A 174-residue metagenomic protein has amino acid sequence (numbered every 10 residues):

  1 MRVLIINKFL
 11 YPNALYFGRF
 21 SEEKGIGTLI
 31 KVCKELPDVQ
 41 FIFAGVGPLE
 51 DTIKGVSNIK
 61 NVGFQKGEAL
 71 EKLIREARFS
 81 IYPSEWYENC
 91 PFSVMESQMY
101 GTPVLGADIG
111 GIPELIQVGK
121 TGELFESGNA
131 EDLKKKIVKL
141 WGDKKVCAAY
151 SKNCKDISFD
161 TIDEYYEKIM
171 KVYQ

Functional and structural regions predicted by a protein language model:
P12-E35, P48-D51: A conserved mid-protein helix/loop that constitutes part of the nucleotide-sugar donor-binding site
D51-K72: Nucleotide-activated donor-binding/catalytic signature segment of Leloir-type glycosyltransferases, i.e., the conserved
E68, P83-F92, P113-E114: Nucleotide-sugar-dependent
R75-N89, T102: Acidic donor-binding loop of glycosyltransferase active sites
E85, T102, G106-P113, S127-G128: Short glycine-rich donor-binding/catalytic loop of glycosyltransferases that coordinates the nucleotide-sugar
M95, I109-G119, E123-L124: Short acidic/histidine- and often glycine-rich active-site loop of Leloir-type glycosyltransferases that engages
V118-G119, E123-A130, K139-K144: Conserved acidic donor-binding segment of nucleotide-sugar-dependent glycosyltransferases
D132, K139, V146-D160, K168-K171: A short, well-ordered alpha-helix in the C-terminal region of glycosyltransferases
